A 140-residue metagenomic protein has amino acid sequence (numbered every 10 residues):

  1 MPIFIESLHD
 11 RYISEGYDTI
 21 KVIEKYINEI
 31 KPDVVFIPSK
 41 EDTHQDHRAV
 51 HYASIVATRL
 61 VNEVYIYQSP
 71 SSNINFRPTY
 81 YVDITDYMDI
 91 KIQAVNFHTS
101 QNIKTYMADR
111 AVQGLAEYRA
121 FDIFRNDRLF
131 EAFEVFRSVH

Functional and structural regions predicted by a protein language model:
M1-E63, A111, Y118, N126-R128 (+1 more regions): Active-site beta-strand->loop->alpha-helix modules in alpha/beta enzyme cores, enriched in Gly/His/Asp(Glu)
E29, V34, V61-E63, S69-H140: The feature marks non-catalytic terminal segments
S39, Q68-S69: Short secondary-structure boundary segments
